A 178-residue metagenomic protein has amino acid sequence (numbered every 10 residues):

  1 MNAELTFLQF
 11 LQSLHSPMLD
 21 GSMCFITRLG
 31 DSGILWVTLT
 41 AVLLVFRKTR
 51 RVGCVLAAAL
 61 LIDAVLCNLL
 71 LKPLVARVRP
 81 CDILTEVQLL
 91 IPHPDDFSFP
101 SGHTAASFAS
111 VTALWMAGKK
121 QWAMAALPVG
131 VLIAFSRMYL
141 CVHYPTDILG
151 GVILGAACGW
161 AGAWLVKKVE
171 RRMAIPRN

Functional and structural regions predicted by a protein language model:
M1-I34, N68-D96, P176-N178: N-terminal transmembrane-helix/juxtamembrane module of multi-pass inner/ER membrane proteins
M18-L19, K48-G53, G118-A125: Membrane-helix interface segments
D31, F46-R47, V75-A76, L140-Y144: Short helix-capping/hinge motifs at transmembrane helix termini and TM-loop junctions
L39-V65: Interfacial segments of alpha-helical transmembrane regions
L43, C67, L71-A76, W115 (+1 more regions): Membrane-water interface at transmembrane helix exits
A58-K72, M124-S136: Small-polar-interrupted transmembrane alpha-helices in polytopic inner-membrane proteins
L61, V65, L69, A76 (+2 more regions): Membrane helix-loop-helix hairpins that form the core translocation module of multi-pass transporters
V87-N178: Membrane-embedded catalytic cores of phosphoryl/pyrophosphoryl-handling enzymes
